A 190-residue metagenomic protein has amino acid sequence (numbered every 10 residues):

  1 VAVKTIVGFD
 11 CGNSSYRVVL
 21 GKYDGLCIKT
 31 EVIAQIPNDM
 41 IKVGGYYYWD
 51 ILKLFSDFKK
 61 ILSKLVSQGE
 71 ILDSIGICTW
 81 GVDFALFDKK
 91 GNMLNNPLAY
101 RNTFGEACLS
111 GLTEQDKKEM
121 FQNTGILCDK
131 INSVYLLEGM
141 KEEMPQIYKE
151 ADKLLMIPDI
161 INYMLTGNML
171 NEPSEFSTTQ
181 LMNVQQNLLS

Functional and structural regions predicted by a protein language model:
V1-N96, Q122, E150: N-terminal glycine/serine-rich phosphate-binding loop of ATP-dependent small-molecule kinases, especially carbohydrate
G8, Y100, I157: Generic enzyme active-site microenvironment
C11-N13, M120-S190: Gly/Ser/Thr-rich active-site cleft segment
L54, F58, G105, S133: Conserved donor sugar-nucleotide recognition element shared by glycan-biosynthetic enzymes
G91-F104, S177-L181: A charged helix-plus-loop insertion that forms the helical arch/lid used to bind and gate nucleic-acid substrates
F104-K117: Hinge/lid segment of periplasmic solute-binding proteins
